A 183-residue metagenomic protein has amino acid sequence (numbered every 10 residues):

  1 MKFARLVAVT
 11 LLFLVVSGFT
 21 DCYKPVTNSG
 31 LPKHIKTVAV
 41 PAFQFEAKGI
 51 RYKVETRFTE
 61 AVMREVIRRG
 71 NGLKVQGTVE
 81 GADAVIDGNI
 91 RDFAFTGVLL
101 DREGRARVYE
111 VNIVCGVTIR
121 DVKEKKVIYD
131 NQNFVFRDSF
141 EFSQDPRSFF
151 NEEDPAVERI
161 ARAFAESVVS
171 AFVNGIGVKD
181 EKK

Functional and structural regions predicted by a protein language model:
M1-A8: Bacterial N-terminal signal peptides that target proteins for export
A8-G18: Bacterial N-terminal signal peptides
G18-E60, R64-I67, K123, P146 (+1 more regions): A structural "domain/chain start" motif
T27-N28, N71-V79: Short aromatic-glycine motifs in intrinsically disordered, low-complexity regions
G49-E60, A106, E110, F150-A163: Soluble non-cytosolic domains of exported or imported proteins
A61-L73, F93-T96, T118, V122 (+3 more regions): Structured segments of extracytoplasmic/periplasmic soluble domains in secreted or envelope-associated proteins
L73, G81-N133, R137-N151: Surface-exposed short loop/turn segments
K125-K183: A charged, solvent-exposed segment within the mature domains of Sec-exported extracytoplasmic proteins
